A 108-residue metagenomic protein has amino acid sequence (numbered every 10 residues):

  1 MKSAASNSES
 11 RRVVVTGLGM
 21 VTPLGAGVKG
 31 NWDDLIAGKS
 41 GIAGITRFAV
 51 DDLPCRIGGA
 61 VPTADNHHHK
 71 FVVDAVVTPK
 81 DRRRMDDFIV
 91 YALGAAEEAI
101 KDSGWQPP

Functional and structural regions predicted by a protein language model:
M1-P108: Conserved "HGTGT" condensation-loop signature of ketosynthase/thiolase-family condensing enzymes that catalyze
